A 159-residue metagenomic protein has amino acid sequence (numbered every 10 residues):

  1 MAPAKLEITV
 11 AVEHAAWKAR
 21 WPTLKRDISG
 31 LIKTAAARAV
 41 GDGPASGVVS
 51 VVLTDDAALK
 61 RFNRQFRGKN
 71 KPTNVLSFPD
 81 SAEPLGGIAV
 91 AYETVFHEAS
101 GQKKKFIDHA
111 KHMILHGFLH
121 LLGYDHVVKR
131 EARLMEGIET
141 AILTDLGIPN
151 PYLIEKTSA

Functional and structural regions predicted by a protein language model:
M1-K111, L122-A159: An acidic/histidine-cluster motif and surrounding catalytic segment that typifies divalent-metal-assisted enzyme active
